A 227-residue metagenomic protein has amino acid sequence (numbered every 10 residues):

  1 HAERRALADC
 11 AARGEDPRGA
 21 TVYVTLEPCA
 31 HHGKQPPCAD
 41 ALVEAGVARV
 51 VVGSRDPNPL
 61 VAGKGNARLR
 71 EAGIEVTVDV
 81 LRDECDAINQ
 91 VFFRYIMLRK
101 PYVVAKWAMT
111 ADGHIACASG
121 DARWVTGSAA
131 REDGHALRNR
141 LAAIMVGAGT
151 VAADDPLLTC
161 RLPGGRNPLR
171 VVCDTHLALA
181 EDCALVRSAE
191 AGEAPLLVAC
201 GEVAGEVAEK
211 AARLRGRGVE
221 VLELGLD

Functional and structural regions predicted by a protein language model:
H1-E84, L169, G201-E206: Zn2+-dependent cytidine deaminase-like catalytic core
R5, D9, A41, R68 (+5 more regions): Alpha-helical scaffold segments in soluble metabolic enzymes
P17-P28, L98, Y102-T110: N-terminal pre-triad scaffold of radical SAM enzymes
H31-G33, N58-A62, E84-N89, A111-C117 (+2 more regions): Short, well-ordered, mixed-charge alpha-helical segments that flank or form enzyme active sites
N58, A62, V78-L81, I96-K100 (+1 more regions): Short capping loops/turns at secondary-structure boundaries
N66, V80-A108: Proteins enriched for Cys/Gly/acidic motifs involved in redox and nucleic-acid/cofactor modification
R94-L98, V104-D227: Active-site ligand-binding patch in enzyme domains
